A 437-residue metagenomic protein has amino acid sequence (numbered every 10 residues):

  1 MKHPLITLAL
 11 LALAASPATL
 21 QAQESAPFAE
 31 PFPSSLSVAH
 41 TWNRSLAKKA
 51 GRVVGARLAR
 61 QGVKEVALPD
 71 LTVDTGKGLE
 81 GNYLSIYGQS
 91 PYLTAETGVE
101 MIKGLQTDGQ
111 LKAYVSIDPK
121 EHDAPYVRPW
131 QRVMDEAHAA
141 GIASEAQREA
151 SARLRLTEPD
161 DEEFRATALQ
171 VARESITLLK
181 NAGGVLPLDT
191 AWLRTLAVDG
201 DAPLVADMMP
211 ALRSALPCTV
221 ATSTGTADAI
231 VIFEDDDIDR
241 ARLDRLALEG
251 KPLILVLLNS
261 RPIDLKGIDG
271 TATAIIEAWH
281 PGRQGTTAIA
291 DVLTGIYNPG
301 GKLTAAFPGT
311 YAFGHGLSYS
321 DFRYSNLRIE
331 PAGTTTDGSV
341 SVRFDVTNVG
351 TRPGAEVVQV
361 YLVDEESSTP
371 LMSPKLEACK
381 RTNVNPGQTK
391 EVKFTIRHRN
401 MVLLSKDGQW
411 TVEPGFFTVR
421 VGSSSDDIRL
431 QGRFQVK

Functional and structural regions predicted by a protein language model:
K2-P4, L20-S25, S45-R60, K120-D135 (+2 more regions): C-terminal non-catalytic regions of proteins with extracellular/luminal or membrane-system context
T7-S16: Bacterial N-terminal signal peptides
E24-R44, G55-A124: Surface-exposed loop and adjacent secondary-structure segments within mature catalytic domains
E30-S35, K77-N82, R155-D160, I232-I238: Gly-rich Lys/Arg/Thr-decorated short loops/hinges at beta-loop-alpha junctions or inter-strand turns that position
E65-P69, A113-I117, P125-Q131, I142-A146 (+1 more regions): Hydrophobic faces of well-ordered beta-strands that scaffold small-molecule active sites in alpha/beta enzyme cores
G98, Q147, S151, V171-S175: Short amphipathic alpha-helical coiled-coil/interface segments
G141-L156: Long, well-ordered, tryptophan-enriched scaffold segments
